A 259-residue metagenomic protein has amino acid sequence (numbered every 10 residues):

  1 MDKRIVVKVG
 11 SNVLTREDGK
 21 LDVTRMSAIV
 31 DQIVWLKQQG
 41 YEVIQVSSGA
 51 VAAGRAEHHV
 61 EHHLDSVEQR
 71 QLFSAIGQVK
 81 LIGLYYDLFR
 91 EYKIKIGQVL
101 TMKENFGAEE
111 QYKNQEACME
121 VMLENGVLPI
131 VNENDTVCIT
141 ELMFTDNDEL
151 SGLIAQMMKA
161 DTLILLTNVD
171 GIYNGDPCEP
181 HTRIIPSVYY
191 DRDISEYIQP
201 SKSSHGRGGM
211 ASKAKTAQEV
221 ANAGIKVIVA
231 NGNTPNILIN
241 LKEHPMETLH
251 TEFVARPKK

Functional and structural regions predicted by a protein language model:
M1-H63, V67-K259: C-terminal catalytic "cap/lid" subdomain
